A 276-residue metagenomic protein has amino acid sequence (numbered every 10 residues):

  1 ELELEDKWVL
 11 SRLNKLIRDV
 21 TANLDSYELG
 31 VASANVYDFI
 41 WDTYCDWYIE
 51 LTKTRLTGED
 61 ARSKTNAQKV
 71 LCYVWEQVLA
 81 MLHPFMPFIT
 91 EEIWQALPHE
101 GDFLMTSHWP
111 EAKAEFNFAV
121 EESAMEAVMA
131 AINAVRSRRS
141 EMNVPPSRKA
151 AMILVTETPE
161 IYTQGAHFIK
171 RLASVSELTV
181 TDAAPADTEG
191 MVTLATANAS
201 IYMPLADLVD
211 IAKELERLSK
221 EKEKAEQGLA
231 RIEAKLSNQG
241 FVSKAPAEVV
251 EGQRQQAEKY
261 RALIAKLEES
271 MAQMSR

Functional and structural regions predicted by a protein language model:
E1-R276: Feature 926 captures the class I aminoacyl-tRNA synthetase adenylation module centered on the KMSKS loop
